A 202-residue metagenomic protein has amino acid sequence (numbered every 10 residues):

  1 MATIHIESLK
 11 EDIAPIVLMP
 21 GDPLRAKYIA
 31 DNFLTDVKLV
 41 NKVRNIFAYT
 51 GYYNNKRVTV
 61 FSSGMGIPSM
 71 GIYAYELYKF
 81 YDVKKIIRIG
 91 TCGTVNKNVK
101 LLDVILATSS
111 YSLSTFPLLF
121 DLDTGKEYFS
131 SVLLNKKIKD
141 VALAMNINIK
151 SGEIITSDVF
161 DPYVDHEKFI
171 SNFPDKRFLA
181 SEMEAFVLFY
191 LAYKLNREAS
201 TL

Functional and structural regions predicted by a protein language model:
M1-Y128, V132-L134: Metabolite-binding pocket within alpha/beta catalytic cores that recognizes anionic/polar moieties
P23, G93, I155-F160, V187 (+1 more regions): Glycine-rich beta-alpha junction loops
K56, I147, R197: Short glycine/serine/threonine/alanine-rich loop segments
S63, F178-M183: Active-site nucleophile and cofactor-binding loops and adjacent substrate-binding regions of central metabolic enzymes
P68-G71, M183-L188: Short glycine/serine/threonine-rich phosphate/pyrophosphate-binding segments that cradle anionic phosphate groups
V83-K84, L179, E198: Short acidic/polar active-site loop segments enriched in Thr and Asp
E127-D175: Active-site rim beta-loop-alpha module in soluble metabolic enzymes
F186-L202: Zn-dependent metallopeptidase/amidohydrolase metal-coordination segment
